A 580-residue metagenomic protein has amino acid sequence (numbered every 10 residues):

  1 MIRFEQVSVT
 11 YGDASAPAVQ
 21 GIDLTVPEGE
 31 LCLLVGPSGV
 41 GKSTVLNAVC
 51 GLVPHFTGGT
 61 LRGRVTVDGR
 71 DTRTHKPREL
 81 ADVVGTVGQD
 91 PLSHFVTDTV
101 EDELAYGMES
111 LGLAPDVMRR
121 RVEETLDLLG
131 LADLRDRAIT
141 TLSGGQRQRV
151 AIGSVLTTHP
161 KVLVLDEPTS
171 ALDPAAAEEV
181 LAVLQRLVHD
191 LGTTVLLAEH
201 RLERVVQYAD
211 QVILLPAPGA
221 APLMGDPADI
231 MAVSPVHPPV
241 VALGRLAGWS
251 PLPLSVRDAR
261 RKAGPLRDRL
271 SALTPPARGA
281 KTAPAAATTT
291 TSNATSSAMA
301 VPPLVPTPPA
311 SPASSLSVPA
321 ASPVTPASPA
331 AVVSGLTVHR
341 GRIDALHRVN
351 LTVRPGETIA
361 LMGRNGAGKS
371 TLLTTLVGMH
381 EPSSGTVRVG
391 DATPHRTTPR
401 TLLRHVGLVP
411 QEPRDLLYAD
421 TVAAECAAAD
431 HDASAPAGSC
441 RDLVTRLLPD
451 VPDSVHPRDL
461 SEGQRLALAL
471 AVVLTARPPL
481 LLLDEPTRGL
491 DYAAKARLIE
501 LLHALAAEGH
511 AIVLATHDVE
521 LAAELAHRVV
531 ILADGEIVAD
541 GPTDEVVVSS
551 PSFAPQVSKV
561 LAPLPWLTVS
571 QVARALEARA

Functional and structural regions predicted by a protein language model:
T10, V53, R64-E79, T386-T401: ABC ATPase NBD Q-loop/coupling interface
C50, V377: Helix-to-loop junction immediately C-terminal to a conserved catalytic motif
D116-L134, A331, A435-S454, G463: Conserved ABC ATPase "signature" region
V155-L156, L474: ABC ATPase C-loop
E199-H200, T516-H517: H-loop/switch region of ABC-family ATPase nucleotide-binding domains
V205-Q207, A522-E524: A short, surface-exposed alpha-helical micro-motif characterized by mixed small hydrophobic and charged/polar residues
P218-G219, G535: Conserved ABC ATPase "signature" C-loop
A228-A287, M299, L304, F553-A580: ABC ATPase nucleotide-binding domains
